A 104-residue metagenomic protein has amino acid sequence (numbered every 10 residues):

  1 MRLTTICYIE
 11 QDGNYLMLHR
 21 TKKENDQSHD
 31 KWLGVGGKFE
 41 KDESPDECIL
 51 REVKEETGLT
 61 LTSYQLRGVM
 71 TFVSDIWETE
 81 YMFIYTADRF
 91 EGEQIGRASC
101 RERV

Functional and structural regions predicted by a protein language model:
M1-M17, V35-F39: Conserved N-terminal beta-strand and adjoining loop/helix that marks the start of the Nudix/MutT-like hydrolase domain
L3, L66, Y81: Residues that flank catalytic or metal-binding motifs in active/ligand-binding sites
E10-N14, K23, E40, D88-E93: Short, charged/polar surface micro-motifs in flexible loops or helix N-caps
D26-S28: A short, polar/charged loop-to-alpha-helix boundary motif
K31-W32: A positional/architectural concept
V35-R67, Y85: The catalytic Nudix box helix
F72-E93, R97-R103: Active-site-adjacent beta-strand/loop module that shapes the phosphate/pyrophosphate-binding cleft
